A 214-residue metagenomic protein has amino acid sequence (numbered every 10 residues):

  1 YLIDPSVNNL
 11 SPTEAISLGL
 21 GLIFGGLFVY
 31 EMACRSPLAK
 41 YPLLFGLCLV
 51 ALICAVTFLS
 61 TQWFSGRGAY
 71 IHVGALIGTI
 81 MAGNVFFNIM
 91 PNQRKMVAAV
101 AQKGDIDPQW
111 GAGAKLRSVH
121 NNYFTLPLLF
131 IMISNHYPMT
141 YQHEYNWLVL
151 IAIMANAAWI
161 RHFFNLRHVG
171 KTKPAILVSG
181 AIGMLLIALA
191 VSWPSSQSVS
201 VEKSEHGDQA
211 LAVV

Functional and structural regions predicted by a protein language model:
Y1-S204: Polytopic transmembrane helical bundles with strong interfacial aromatic enrichment
H206-V214: Sequence/structural segment immediately N-terminal to covalent heme-attachment motifs in c-type and related
